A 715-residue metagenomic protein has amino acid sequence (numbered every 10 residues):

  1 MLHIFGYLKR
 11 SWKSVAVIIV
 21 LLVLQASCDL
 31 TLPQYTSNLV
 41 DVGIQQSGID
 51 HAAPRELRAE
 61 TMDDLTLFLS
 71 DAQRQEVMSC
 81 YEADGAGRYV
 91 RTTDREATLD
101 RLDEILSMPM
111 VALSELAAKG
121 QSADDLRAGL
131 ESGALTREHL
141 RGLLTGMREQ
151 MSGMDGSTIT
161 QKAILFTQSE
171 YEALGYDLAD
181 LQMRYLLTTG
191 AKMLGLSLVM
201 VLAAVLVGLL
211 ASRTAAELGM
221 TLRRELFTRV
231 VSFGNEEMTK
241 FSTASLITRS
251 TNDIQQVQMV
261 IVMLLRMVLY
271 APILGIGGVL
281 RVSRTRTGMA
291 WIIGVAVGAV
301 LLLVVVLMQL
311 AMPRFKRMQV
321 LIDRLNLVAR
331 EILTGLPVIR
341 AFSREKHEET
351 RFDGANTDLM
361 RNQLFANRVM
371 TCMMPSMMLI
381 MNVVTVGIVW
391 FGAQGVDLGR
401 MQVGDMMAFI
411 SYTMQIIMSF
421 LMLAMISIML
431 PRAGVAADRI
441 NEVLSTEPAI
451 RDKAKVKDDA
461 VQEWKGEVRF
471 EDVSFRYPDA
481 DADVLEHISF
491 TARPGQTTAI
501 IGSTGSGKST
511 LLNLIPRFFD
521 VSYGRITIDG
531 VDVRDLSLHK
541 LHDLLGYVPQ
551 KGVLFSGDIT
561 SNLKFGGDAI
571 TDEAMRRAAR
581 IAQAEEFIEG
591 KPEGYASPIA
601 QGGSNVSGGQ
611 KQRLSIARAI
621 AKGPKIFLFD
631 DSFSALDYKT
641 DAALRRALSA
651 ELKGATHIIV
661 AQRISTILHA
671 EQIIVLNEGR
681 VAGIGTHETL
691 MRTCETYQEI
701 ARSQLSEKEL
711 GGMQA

Functional and structural regions predicted by a protein language model:
M1-L32, T36-L194, V199, A203 (+13 more regions): Membrane-integrated ABC transporters
Y7, R213, S245-R249, V260 (+6 more regions): N-terminal turn
R10-W12, N235-E236, N252-I261, L265 (+8 more regions): An intracellular "coupling" helix at the cytosolic face of ABC transporter transmembrane type-1 domains
V15, H51-P54, T66-L69, R88-D103 (+1 more regions): ABC-type nucleotide-binding domain
Q25, D29-P33, G195, M200 (+10 more regions): Alpha-helical transmembrane segments
I44-H51, R58-L65, S70, E131 (+12 more regions): Short intracellular "coupling" helices and adjacent cytoplasmic loop segments at the cytosolic face of multi-pass
M151, G156-S245, L265-M312, N326-L333 (+7 more regions): Hydrophobic, well-ordered secondary-structure segments that either form specific early membrane-associated helices used
G277, R281-A299, V304, Q309 (+2 more regions): Helix-loop-helix
